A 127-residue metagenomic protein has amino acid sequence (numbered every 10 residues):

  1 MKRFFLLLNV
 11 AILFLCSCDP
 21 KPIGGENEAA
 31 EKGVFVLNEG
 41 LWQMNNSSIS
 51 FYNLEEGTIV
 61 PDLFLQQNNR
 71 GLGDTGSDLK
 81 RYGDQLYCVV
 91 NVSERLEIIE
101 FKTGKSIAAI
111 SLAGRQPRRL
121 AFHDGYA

Functional and structural regions predicted by a protein language model:
K2-N9: Sec-dependent signal peptide recognition, specifically the positively charged N-region followed immediately by
F14-S17: C-terminal motif of bacterial Sec signal peptides marking the signal peptidase cleavage site
K21-G25, G71-K80, R115-G125: Repeated scaffold domains used in trafficking and secretory/extracellular systems, primarily beta-propellers
E31-K32, G83-Q85, D124-Y126: Short coil/turn segments that connect the beta-strands within blades of beta-propeller domains
V34-M44, L86-V92: Conserved beta-strand positions in repeat-built beta-propeller and related beta-rich domains
Q43-F51, R95-I98: Structural motif
L54-E56, E100-G104: Short loop/turn segments that connect beta-strands within beta-propeller blades
L63-L72, A109-A113: Surface loop/turn motifs at the tips and blade-to-blade linkers of beta-strand repeat domains
